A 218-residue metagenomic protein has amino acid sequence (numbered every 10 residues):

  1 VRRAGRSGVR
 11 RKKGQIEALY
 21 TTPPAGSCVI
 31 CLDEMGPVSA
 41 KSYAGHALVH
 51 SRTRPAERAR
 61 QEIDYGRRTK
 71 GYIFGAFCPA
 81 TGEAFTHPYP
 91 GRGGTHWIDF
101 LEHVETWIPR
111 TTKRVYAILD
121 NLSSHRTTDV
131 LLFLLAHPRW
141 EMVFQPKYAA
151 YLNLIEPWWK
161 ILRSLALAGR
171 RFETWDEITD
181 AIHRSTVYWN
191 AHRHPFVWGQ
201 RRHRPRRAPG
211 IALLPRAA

Functional and structural regions predicted by a protein language model:
R2-G5, E177-A218: C-terminal domain-tail junction helix/linker
R11-E102, H203-L213: Extended, low-complexity cationic-aromatic segments
G26-S27, T112-R114, H137-E141: Short glycine-/polar-rich loops that comprise or flank the Walker A/P-loop and associated switch/sensor motifs
I30-L32, V115-L119, V143-Q145, V197-Q200: Short beta-strand segments
P55-Y65, L134-L154, R170-F172: RNase H-like polynucleotidyl transferase catalytic core
A84, I155-E177, Y188-N190: Active-site proximal helix-loop segment of RNase H-like, two-metal nucleases, encompassing DDE(D)
T95-Y116: Short, basic/hydrophobic alpha-helical segments
T112-H125, Y148: Acidic/histidine-rich, metal-coordinating catalytic segments
